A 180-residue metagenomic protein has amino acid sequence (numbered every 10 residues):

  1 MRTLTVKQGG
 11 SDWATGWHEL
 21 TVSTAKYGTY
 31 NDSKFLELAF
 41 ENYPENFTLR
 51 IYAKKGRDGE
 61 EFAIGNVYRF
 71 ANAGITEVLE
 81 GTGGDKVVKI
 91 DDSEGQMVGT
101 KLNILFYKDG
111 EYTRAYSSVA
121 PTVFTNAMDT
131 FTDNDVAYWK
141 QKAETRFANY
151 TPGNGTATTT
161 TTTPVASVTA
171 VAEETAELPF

Functional and structural regions predicted by a protein language model:
M1-F180: Short beta-rich binding modules
